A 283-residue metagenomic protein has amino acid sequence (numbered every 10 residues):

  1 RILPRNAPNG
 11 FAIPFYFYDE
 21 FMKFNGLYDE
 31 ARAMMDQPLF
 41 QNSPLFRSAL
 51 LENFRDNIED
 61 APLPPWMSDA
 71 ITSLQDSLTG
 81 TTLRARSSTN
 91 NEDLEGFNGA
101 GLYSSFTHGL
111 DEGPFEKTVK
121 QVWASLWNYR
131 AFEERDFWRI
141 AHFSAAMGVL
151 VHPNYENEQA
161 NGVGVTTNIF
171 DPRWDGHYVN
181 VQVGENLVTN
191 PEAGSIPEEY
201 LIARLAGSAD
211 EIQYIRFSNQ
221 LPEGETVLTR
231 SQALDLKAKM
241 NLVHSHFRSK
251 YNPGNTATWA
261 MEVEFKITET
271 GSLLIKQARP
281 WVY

Functional and structural regions predicted by a protein language model:
R1-L150, Q159, R248-N252, E262 (+1 more regions): N-terminal beta-alpha lobe that positions the nucleotide/phosphoryl donor in ATP/NTP-coupled carboxylate activation
R1-L3, A7, N154-Y155, G162 (+2 more regions): Core catalytic machinery and nucleic-acid-binding channels of phosphodiester-processing enzymes
G10, S87-T89, P153-N154, V181-V183 (+1 more regions): Fold-independent oxyanion-binding glycine-rich loops and adjacent beta-strand/coil segments at enzyme active sites
R86, H152-Q159, D171-Y178, L187-P191: N-terminal nucleophile
L110-D111, T167-D175, I267-T270: Short acidic-glycine loop/turn motifs at beta-strand connectors
T167-D171, N180-V188, A278-Y283: Glycine-rich phosphate/pyrophosphate-binding beta-alpha loops
G176-E269: Conserved catalytic alpha/beta cores of large enzymes that bind or transform nucleotide phosphates and polynucleotides
V263-K266, G271-W281: A short beta-strand motif that forms the metal-chelation/ATP-contact edge of phosphoryl-transfer active sites
